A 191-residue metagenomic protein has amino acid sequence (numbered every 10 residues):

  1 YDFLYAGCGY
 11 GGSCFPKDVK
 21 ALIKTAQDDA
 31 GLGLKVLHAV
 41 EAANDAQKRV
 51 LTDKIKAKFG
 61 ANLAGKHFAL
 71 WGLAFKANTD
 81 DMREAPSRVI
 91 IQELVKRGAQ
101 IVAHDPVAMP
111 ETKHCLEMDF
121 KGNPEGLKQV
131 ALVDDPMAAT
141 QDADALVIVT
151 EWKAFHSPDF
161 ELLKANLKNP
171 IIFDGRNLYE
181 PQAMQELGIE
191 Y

Functional and structural regions predicted by a protein language model:
Y1-Y191: Structural/interface elements that position substrates and couple domains in central-metabolism enzymes
